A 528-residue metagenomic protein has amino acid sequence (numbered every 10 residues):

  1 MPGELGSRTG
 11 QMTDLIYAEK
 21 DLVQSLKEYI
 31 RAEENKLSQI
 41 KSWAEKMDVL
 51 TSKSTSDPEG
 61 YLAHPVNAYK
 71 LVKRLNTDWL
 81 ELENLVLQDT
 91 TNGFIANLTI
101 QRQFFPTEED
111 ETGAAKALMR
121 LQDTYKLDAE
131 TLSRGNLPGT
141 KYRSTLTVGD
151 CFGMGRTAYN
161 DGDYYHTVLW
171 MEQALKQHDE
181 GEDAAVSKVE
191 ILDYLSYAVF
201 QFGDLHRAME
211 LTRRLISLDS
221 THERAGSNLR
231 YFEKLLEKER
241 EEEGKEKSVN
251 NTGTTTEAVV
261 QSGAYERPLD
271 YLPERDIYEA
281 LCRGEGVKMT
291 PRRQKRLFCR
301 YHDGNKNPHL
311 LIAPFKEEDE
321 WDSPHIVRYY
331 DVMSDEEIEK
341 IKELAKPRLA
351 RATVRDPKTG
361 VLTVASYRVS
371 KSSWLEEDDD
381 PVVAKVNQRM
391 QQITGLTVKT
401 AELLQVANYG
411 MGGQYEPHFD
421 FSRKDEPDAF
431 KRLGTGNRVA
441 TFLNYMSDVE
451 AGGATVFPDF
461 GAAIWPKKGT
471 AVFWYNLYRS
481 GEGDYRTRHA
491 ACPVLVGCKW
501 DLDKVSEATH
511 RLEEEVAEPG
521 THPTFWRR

Functional and structural regions predicted by a protein language model:
M1-F473, L477-R528: Fe(II)/2-oxoglutarate oxygenase catalytic core
